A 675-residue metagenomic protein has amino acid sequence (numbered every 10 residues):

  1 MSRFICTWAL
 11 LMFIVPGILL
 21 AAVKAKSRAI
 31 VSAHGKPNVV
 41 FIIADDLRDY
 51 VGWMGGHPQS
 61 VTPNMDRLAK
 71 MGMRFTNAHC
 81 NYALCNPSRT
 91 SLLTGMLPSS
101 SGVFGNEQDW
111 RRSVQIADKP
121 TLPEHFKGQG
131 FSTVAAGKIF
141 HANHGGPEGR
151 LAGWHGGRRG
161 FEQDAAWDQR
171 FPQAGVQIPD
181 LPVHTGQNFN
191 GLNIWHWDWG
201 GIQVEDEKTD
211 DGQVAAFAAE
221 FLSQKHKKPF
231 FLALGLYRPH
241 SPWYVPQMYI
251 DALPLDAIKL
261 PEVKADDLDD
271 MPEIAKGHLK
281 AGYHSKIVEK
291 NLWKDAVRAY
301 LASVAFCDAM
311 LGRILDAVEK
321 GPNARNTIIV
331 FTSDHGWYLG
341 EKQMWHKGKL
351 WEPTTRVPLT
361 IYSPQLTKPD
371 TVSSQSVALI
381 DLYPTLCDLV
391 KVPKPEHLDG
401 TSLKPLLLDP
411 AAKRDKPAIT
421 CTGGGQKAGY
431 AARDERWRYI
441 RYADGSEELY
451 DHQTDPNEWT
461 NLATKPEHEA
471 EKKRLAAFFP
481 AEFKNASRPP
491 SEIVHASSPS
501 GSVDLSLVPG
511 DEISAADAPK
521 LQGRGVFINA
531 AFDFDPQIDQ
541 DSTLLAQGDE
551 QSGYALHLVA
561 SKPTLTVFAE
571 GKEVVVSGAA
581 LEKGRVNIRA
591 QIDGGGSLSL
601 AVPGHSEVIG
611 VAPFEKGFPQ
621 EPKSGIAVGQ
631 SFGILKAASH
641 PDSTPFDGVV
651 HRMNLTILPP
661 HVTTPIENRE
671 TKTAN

Functional and structural regions predicted by a protein language model:
M1, G424-Q426, R433, I513 (+2 more regions): Residues that act as N-cap/strand-start positions at coil-to-secondary-structure junctions
M1-A9: Bacterial N-terminal signal peptides that target proteins for export
W8-I18: Bacterial N-terminal signal peptides
A21-Y442, S446-E447, P456-R474, D517-P519 (+1 more regions): Formylglycine-dependent sulfatase
G72, P358, F479-S487: A short, conserved beta-to-alpha structural element at the edge of catalytic cores that scaffolds binding
V494-N675: Extracellular glycan-associated modules
